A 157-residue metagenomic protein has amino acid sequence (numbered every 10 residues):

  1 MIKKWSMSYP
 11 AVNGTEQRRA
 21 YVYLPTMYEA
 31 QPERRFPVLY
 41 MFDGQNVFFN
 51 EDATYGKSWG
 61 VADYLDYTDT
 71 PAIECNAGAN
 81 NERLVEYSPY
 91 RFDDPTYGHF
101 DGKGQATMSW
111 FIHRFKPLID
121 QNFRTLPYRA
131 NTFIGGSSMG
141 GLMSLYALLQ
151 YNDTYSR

Functional and structural regions predicted by a protein language model:
M1-R157: Non-catalytic cap/lid and distal C-terminal segments of serine-dependent acyl enzymes
